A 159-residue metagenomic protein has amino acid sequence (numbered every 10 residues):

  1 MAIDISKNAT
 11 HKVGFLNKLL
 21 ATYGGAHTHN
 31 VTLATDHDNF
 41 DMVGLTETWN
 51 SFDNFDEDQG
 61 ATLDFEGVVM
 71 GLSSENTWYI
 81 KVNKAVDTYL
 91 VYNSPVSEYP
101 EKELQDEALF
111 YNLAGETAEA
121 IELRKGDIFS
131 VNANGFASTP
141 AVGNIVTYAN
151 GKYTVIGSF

Functional and structural regions predicted by a protein language model:
M1-F159: Surface-exposed, low-hydrophobicity beta-strand/loop segments enriched in small/polar/acidic residues
